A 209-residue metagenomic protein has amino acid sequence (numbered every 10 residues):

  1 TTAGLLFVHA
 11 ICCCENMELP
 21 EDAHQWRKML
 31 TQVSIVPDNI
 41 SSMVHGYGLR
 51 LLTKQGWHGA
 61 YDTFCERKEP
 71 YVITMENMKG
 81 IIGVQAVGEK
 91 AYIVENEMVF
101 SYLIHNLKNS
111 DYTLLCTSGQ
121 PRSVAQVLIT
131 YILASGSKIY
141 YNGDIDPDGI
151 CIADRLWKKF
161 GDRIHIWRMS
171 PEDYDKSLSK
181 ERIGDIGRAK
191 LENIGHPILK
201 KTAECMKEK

Functional and structural regions predicted by a protein language model:
T1-C116, P121-G136, D148, K158-G161 (+1 more regions): Nucleic-acid enzyme cleavage-core boundary/entry regions
Y140-D148: Extended C-terminal subregions enriched in glycine
A153-D154: Histidine/acidic-residue-rich catalytic or RNA/ligand-binding cores of hydrolases and nuclease-related proteins
